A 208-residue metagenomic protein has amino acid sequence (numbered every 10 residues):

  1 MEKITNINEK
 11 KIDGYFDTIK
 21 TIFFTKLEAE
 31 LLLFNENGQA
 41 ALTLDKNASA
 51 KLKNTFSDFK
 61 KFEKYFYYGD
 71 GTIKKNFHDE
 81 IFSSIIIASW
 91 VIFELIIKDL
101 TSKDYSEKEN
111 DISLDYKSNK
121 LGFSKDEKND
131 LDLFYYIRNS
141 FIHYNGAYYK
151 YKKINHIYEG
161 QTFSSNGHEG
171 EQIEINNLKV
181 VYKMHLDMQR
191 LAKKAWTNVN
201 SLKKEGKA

Functional and structural regions predicted by a protein language model:
M1-I87, K125, N129, Y136 (+1 more regions): Extended intrinsically disordered or low-complexity regions, especially N/C-terminal cytosolic tails and loops, rather
D70, S113-L114: A short, surface-exposed helix-loop junction/capping segment
D79-S102, L131-Y135, N139-I142: Short, hydrophobic, well-ordered secondary-structure elements
F93-Y105, I142-Y149, W196-K203: Long, hydrophobic, amphipathic alpha-helical segments used as structural scaffolds
Y105-S113: Short, glycine/acidic-rich hinge or "gate" loops at secondary-structure transitions that mediate conformational
L114-H156: Short, mixed-charge amphipathic alpha-helical segments
